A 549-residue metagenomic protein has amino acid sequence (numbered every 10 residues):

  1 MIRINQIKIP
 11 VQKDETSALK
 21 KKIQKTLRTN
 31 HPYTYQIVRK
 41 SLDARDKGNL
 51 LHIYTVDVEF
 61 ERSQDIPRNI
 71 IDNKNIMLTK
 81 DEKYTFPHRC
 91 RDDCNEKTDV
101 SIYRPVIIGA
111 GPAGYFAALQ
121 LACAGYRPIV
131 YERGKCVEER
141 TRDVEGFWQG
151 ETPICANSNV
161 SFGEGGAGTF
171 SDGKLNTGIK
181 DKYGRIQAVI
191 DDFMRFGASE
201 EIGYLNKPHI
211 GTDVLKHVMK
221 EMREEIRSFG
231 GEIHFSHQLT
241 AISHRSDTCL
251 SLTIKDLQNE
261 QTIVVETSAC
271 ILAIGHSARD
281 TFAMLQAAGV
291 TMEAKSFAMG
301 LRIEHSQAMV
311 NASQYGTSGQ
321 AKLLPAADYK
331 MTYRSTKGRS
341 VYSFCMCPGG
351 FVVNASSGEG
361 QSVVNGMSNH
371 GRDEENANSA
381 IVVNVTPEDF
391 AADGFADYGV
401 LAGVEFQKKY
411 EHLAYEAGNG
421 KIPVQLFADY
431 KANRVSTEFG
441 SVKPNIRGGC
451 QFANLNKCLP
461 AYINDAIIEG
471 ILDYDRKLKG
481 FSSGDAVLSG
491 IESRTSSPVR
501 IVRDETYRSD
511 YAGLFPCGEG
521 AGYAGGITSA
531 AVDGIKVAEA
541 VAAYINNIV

Functional and structural regions predicted by a protein language model:
M1-L50, D57-V549: Residues forming the flavin
